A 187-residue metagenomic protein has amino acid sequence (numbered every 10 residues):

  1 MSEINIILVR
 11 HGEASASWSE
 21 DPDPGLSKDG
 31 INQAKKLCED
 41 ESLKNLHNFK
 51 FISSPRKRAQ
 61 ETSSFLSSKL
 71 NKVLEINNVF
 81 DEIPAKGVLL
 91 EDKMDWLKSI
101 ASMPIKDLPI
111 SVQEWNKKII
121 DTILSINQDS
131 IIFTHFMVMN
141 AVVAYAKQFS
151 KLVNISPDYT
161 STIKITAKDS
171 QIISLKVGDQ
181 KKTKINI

Functional and structural regions predicted by a protein language model:
S2-I76, S99, M103, T160: Active-site-proximal alpha-helix that buttresses catalytic centers in soluble enzyme cores
I6, F49, I126-M137: Generic beta-sheet signal
H11, H135, K181-K184: Histidine-centered active-site/metal-ligand motif
A14, V138-M139: Short active-site segment of divalent metal-dependent hydrolases/proteases that encodes the spacing between
P24-G25, S67-I120, K176, I187: Phosphate-handling substructures
S54-R56, V79, F133-M137: Short, well-ordered beta-to-alpha junction loops that form the rim of enzyme active sites and present histidine/acidic
F65, A141, Y145: Active-site signature of alpha/beta-hydrolase-fold catalytic machinery across serine- and Asp/Cys-nucleophile hydrolases
F149-V177: Domain-level recognition of soluble alpha/beta enzyme cores, biased toward histidine phosphatases/phosphomutases
